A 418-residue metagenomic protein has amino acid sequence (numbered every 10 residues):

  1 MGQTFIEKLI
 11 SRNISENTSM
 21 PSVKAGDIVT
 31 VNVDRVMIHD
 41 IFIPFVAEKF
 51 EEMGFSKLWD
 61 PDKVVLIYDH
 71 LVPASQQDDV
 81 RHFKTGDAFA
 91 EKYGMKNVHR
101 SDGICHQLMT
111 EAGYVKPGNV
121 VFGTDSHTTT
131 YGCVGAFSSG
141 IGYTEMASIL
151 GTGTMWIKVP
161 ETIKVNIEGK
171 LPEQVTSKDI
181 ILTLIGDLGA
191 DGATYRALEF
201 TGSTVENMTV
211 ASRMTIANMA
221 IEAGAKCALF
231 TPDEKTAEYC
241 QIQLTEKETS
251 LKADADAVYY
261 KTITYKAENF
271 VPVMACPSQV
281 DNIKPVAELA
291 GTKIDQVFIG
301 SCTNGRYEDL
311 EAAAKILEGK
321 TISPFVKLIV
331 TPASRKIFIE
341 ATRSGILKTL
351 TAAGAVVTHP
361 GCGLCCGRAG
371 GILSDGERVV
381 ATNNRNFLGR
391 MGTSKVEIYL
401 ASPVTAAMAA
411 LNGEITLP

Functional and structural regions predicted by a protein language model:
M1-P418: Fe-S-dependent hydro-lyases/dehydratases of central metabolism
